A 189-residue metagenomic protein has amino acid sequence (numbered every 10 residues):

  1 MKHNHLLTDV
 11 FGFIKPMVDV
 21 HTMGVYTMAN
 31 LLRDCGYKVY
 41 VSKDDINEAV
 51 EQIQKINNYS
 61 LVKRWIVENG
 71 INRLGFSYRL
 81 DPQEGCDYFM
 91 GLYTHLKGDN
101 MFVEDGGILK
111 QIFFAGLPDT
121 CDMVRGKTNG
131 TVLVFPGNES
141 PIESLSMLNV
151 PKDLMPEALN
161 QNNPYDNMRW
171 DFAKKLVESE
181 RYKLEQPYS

Functional and structural regions predicted by a protein language model:
K2-F11, Y188-S189: A short, charged/proline- and glycine-enriched loop that marks the coil->beta-strand transition at the N-terminal
F13-P16, F76-Y78: Short glycine-centered, acidic/aromatic-flanked micro-motifs in structured strand/loop junctions that mark active-site
K15-V25: Glycine- and acidic-residue-enriched helix-capping/strand-helix junction motifs
M23-Y26, N30, S60, D119: Residue-level marker for well-ordered alpha-helical positions
T27-V41: Short helix-loop-beta junction
K38-T131: Cofactor-cradling patches in redox/metallo enzymes
V132-E139: Short acidic-hydrophobic, aromatic-tinged amphipathic segments that line or gate anion-handling sites
S140-S189: Flexible inter-domain linker/hinge segments
